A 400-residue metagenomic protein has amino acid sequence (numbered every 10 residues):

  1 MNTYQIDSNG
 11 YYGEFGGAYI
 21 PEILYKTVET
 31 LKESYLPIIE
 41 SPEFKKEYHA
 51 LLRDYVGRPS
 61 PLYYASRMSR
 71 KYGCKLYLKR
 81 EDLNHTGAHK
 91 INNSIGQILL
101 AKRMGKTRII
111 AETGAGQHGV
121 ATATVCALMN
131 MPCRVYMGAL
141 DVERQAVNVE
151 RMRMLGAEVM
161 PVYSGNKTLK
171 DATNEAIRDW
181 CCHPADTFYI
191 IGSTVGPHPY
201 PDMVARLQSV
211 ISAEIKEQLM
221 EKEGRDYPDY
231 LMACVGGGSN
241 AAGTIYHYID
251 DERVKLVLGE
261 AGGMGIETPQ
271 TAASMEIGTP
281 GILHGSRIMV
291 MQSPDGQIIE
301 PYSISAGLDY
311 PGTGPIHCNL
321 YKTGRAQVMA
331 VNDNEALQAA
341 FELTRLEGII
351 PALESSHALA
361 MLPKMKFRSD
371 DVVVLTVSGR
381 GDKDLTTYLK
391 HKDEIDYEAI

Functional and structural regions predicted by a protein language model:
T3-G16, E29-K106: Positively charged, low-complexity intrinsically disordered leader regions
R80-N93, I109-G119, G165, Q208 (+5 more regions): Active-site nucleophile and cofactor-binding loops and adjacent substrate-binding regions of central metabolic enzymes
H85, A101-G138, D226-N240, L256-G259 (+1 more regions): A short, small-residue-rich loop immediately preceding and capping a beta-strand
G87, I91-Q97, A111-M129, E143-A146 (+4 more regions): Short glycine/serine/threonine-rich phosphate/pyrophosphate-binding segments that cradle anionic phosphate groups
I110, H118-A176, E267-G278, D384-K390: Active-site-proximal loop->helix
K170-D179, D186, V195-V254: Glycine-rich ThDP/TPP pyrophosphate-binding loop and its adjacent helix/strand module within ThDP-dependent enzymes
T173-I177, C181-P199, D250-R253, L258-I349 (+1 more regions): Active-site/ligand-binding loops adjacent to catalytic centers
V235, S239, G243, D333-E394: Claisen-condensing/thiolase-fold acyl-transfer catalytic domains that form or cleave C-C bonds in fatty acid
